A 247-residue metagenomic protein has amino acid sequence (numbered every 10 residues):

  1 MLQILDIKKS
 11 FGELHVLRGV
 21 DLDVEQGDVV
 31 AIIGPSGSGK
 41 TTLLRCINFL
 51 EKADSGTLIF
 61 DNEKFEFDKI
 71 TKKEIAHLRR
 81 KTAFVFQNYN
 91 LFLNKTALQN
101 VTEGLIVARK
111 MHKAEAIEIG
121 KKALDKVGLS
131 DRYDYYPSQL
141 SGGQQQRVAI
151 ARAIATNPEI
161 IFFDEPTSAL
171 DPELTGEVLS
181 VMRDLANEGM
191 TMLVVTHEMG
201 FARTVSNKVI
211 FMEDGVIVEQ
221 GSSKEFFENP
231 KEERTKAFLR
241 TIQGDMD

Functional and structural regions predicted by a protein language model:
L2-S223: ABC family nucleotide-binding domain
E213, Q220, K224-D247: C-terminal boundary and immediately downstream tail of ABC-type ATPase nucleotide-binding domains
